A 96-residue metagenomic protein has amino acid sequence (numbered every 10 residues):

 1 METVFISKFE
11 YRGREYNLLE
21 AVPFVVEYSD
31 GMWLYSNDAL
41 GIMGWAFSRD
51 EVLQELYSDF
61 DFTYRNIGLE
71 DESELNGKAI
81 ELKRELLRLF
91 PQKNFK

Functional and structural regions predicted by a protein language model:
M1-A21, D50, Q54-K96: Short, charged, surface-exposed hinge/linker loops at domain edges that act as mobile lids or interdomain connectors
E15, W33, M43-A46, E70: Compositionally biased, intrinsically disordered low-complexity regions
L18-A39: Short aromatic-glycine-(Arg/Gly/Cys) micro-motifs in beta-strand/loop hairpins
D38-E51: A short, exposed loop/beta-hairpin motif centered on an aromatic-Gly-Thr core
